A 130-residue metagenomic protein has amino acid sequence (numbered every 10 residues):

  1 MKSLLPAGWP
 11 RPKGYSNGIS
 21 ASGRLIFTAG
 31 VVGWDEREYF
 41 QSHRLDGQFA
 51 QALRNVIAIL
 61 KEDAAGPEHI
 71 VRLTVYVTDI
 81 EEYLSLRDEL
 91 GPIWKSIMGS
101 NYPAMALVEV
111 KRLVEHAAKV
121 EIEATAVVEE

Functional and structural regions predicted by a protein language model:
M1-V71, V77-E130: N-terminal presequence-like segments and the immediate start of the first folded domain
